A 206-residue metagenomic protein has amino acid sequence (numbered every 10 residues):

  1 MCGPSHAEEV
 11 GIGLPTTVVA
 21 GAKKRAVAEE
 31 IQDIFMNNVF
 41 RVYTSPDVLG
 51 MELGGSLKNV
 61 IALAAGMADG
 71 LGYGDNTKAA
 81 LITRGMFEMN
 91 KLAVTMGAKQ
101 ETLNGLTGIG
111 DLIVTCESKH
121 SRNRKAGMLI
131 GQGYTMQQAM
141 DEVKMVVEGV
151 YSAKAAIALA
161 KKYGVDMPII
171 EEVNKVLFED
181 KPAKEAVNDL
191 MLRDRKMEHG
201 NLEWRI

Functional and structural regions predicted by a protein language model:
M1-C2, V42-P46, P168-I169: General beta-strand structural signal in soluble alpha/beta enzymes
M1-G13, I31: Rossmann-like NAD(P)(H) cofactor-binding subdomain of soluble oxidoreductases
G3, R25-V27, E88-N90, L112-I113 (+1 more regions): Short secondary-structure boundary micro-motifs
P15-E101: Internal alpha-helical scaffold of NAD(P)-dependent oxidoreductase catalytic cores
K58, A65-D69, V94-N104, I109-I206: NAD(P)-dependent Rossmann-like dehydrogenase/reductase catalytic/cofactor-binding core
